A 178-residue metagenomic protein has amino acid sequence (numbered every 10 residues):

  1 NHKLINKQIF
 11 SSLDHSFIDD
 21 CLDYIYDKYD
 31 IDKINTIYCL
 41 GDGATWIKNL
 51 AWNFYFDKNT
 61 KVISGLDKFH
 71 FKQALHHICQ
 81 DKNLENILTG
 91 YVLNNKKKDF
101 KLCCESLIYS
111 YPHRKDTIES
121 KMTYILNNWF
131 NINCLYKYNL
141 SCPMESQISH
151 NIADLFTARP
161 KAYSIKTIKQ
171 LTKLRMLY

Functional and structural regions predicted by a protein language model:
N1-Y178: Catalytic center-proximal scaffold of phosphoryl-transfer enzymes
